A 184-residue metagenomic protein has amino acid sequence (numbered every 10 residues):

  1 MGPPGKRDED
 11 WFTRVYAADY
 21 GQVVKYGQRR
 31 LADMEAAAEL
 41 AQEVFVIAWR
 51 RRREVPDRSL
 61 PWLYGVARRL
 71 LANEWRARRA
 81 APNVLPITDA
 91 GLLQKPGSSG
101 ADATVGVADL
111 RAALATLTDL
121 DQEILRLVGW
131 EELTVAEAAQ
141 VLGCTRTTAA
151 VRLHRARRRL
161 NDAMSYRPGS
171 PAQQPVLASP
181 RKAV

Functional and structural regions predicted by a protein language model:
M1-K25, E35-A38, E54: A short, charge-rich alpha-helical start-of-domain segment used by transcription regulators
G2-K6, W11, V141, R158-V184: C-terminal edge and immediately downstream basic/flexible tail or linker adjoining helix-turn-helix-like DNA-binding
P3, R7, A77, A81 (+1 more regions): Acidic, proline/glycine-rich intrinsically disordered inter-domain spacer in sigma factors
P4-K6, E43-L60, A77-R79: Sigma70-family region 2
V23, G27, A37-A48, L63-V66 (+3 more regions): Short, small-hydrophobic-rich alpha-helical interface motif
E54, R58, R68-I87, P96 (+3 more regions): Arg/Lys-rich amphipathic alpha helix in sigma70-family domain 2
R68, A136, L142-S170: DNA-recognition helix of helix-turn-helix
I124-L125: A short pre-motif secondary-structure segment
